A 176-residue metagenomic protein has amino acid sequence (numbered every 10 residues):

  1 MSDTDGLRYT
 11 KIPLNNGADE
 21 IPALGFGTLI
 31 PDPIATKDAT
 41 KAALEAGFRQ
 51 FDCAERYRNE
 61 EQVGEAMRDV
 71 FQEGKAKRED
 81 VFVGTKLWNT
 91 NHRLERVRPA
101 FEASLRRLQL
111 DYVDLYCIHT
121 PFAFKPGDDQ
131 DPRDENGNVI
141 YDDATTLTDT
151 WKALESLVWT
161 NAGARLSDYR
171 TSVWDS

Functional and structural regions predicted by a protein language model:
M1-V81, R98-P99, D111, I140 (+1 more regions): N-terminal binding-site loop/beta-alpha segment at the start of enzyme catalytic domains that lines or forms
G27, T85-N89, N138, D142: Conserved short-loop catalytic and cofactor-binding motifs
L29-P31, A54-R56, K86-T90, I118-P121 (+1 more regions): Active-site beta-loop-alpha junctions enriched in small/polar residues
M67, F71, T85-L87, N91 (+3 more regions): Generic hydrophobic/packing signal
D80-F82, A164-R165: Proline-centered loop/turn at the N-terminus of a beta-strand
L94-E95: Metal-dependent catalytic neighborhoods of phosphoester/phosphodiester hydrolases
R98-S176: Glycine/proline-rich, positively charged, aromatic-decorated active-site loop/lid region on the catalytic face
